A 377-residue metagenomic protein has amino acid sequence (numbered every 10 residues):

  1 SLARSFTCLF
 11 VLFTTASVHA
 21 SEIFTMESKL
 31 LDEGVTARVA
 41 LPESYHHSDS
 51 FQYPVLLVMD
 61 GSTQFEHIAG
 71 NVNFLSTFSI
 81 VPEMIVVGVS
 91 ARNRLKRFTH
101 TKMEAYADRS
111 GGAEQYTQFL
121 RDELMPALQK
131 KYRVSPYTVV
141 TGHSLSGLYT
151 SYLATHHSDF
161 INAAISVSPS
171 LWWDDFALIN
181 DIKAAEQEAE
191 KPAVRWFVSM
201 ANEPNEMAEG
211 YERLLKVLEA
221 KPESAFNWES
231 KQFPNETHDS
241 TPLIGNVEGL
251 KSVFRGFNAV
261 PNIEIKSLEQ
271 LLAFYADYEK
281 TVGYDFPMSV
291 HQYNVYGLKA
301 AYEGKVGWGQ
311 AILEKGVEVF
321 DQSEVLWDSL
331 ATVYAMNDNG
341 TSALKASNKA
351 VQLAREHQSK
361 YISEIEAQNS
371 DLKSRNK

Functional and structural regions predicted by a protein language model:
S1-F6: Bacterial N-terminal signal peptides that target proteins for export
T7-C8, V18: Cleavable N-terminal signal peptides
C8-V11, Q64: Short helix-loop boundary/capping segments at the starts of domains
T14-T15: N-terminal signal peptide c-region/cleavage motif recognized by signal peptidases
S21-G340, L344-R375: Non-catalytic cap/lid and distal C-terminal segments of serine-dependent acyl enzymes
